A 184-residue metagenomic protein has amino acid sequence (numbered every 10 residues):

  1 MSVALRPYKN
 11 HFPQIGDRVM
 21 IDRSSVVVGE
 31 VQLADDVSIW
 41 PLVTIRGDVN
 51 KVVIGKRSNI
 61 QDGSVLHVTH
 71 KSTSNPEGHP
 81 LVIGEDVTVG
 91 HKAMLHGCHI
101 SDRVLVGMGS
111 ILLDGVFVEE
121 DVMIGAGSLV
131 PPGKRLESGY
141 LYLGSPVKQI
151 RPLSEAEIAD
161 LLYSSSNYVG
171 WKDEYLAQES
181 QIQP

Functional and structural regions predicted by a protein language model:
M1-I15, L42, D48, I54-L81 (+2 more regions): Glycine-rich hexapeptide-repeat left-handed beta-helix
M1-I39: N-terminal segments that cap or nucleate solenoid repeat domains
E30, G47-V49: Charged, well-structured alpha/beta interaction segments
T88: Short HxH-centered metal-ligating active-site micro-motif
